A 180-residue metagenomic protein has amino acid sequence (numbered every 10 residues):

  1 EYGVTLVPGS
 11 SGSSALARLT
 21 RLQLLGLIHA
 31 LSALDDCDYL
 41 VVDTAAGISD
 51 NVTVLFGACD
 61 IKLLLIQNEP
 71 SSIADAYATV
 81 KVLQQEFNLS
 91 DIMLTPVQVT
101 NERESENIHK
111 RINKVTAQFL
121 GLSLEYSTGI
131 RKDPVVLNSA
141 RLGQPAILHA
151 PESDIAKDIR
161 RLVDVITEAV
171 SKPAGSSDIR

Functional and structural regions predicted by a protein language model:
E1-D38, A140-L142: P-loop/Walker-type NTP enzyme "switch/lid" segment
P8-S11, T44, P96, K132: Flexible glycine-/small-residue-rich
A15-L16, E102-E106, V136-S139: Switch/connector loops and helix/strand junctions flanking conserved nucleotide-binding motifs in nucleotide-processing
R21, A45-A46, E102, E152 (+1 more regions): Conserved phosphate/pyrophosphate-binding and hydrolysis machinery centered on Walker-type P-loop NTPases, extending
L25-S32, Y77-K81, K110, K114 (+2 more regions): Solvent-exposed alpha-helical segments within well-ordered globular domains of core cellular machineries
A33, Y39, T44-T128: Conserved catalytic-core segment of NTP-binding enzymes
Q118-I147, I159: Beta-strand-loop-alpha "switch" segments that mediate conformational coupling across diverse proteins
R141-R180: NTP-binding/hydrolysis catalytic cores, primarily Walker-type P-loop NTPases
